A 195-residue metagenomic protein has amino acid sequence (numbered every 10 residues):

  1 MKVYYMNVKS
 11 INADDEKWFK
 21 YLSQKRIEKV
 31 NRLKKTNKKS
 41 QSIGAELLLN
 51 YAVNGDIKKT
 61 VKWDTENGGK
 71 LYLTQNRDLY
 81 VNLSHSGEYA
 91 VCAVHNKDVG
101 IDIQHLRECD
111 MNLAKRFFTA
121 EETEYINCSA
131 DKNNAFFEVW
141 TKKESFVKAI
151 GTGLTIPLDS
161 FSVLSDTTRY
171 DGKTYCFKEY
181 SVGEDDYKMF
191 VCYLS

Functional and structural regions predicted by a protein language model:
M1-S195: Core catalytic alpha/beta fold that binds nucleotide/phospho-ligands
